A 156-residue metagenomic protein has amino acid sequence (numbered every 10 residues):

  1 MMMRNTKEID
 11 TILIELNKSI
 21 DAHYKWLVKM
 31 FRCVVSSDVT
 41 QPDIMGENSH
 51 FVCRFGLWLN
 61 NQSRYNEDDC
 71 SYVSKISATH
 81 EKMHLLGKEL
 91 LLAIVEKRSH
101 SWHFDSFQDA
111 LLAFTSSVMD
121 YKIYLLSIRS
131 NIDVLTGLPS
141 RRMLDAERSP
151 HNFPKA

Functional and structural regions predicted by a protein language model:
M1-I128: Regulatory sensory/coupling modules that transmit signals to nucleotide-handling catalytic cores
I128-S149: Conserved nucleotide-binding and Mg2+-coordinating catalytic segments in signaling enzymes
R142, K155-A156: Catalytic-site or vestigial catalytic-site microsegments of nucleotide-handling domains
